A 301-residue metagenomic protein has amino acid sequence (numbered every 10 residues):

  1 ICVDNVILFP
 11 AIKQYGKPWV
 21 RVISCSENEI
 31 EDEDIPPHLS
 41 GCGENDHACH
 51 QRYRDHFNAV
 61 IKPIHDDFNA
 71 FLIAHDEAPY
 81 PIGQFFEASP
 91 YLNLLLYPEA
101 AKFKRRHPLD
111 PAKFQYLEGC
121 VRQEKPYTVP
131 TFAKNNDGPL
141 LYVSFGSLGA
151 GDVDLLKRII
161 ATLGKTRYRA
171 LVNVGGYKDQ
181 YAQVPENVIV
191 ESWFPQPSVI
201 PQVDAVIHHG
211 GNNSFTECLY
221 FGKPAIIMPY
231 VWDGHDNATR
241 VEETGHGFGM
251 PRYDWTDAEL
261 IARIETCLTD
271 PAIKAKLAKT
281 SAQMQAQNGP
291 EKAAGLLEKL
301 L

Functional and structural regions predicted by a protein language model:
I1-R52, A100: Conserved nucleotide-sugar donor-interacting segment of glycosyltransferase catalytic cores, predominantly GT-B
C2-V3, E191-T239: A donor-sugar binding/catalytic signature common to diverse glycosyltransferases and related nucleotide-sugar
F9, A59-P111: A short, active-site helix/loop in glycosyltransferases that binds the activated sugar's phosphate group
V22-S24, G210, I227-V231, G249-Y253: Short beta->alpha connector loops at strand-helix junctions that form conserved, small/polar/Pro-enriched
Y97-A205: Donor-nucleotide binding loops and adjacent catalytic segments primarily of GT-B fold Leloir glycosyltransferases
W232-R263: Change "using UDP/GDP/dTDP sugars" to "using nucleotide sugars
D257-L301: C-terminal amphipathic helix plus adjacent low-complexity, charged tail appended to glycosyltransferase catalytic
